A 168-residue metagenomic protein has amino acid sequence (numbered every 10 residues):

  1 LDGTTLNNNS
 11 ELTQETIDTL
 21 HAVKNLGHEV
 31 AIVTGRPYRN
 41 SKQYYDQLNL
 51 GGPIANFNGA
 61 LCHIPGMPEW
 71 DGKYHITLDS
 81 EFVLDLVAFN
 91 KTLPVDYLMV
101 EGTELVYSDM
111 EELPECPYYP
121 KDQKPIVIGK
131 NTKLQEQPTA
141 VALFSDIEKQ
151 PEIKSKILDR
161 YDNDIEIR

Functional and structural regions predicted by a protein language model:
L1-S10, I32: Asp-based phosphoryl-transfer active-site loop
N7, A31, K73, A140-L143: Short, flexible active-site loop motifs that bind/organize anionic cofactors or intermediates
N9-T16, K154: Conserved strand-to-helix beginnings and helix N-cap segments that scaffold or border functional pockets
S10, G35, I147-E148: Short, surface-exposed acidic/glycine-rich loop or hinge patches that mediate macromolecular interfaces
Q14-P114: Active-site phosphate-binding/coordination module
P94-R168: Conserved acidic, metal-coordinating active-site core of Asp-based, Mg2+-dependent phosphoryl-transfer enzymes
